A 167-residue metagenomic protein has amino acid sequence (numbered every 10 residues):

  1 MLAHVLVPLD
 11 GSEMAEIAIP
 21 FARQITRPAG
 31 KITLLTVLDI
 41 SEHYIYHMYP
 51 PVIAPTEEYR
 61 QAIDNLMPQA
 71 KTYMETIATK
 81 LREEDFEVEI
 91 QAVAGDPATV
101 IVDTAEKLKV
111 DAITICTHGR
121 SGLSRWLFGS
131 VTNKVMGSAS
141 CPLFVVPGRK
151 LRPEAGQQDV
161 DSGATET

Functional and structural regions predicted by a protein language model:
M1-E57, G163-T167: Small/aliphatic-rich secondary-structure junction motif
A3-H4, D103-A155, D159-T165: Gly/Ser-rich helix-loop-strand patches that form or flank binding pockets for ribonucleotide-derived cofactors
L6-V7, I32-L34, Y73, L81 (+2 more regions): Short, structured motif recognition centered on aromatic/hydrophobic residues
T26-R27, R82, S140: Short conserved AdoMet
A54-T72: A short acidic, glycine-rich active-site loop that binds or catalyzes chemistry on phosphate/adenosine moieties
K80-F86: Short helix-capping segments at alpha-helix termini
E87-Q91: Rossmann-fold cofactor-recognition segment
A92-V100: Charged docking surfaces used in two-component/phosphorelay signaling
